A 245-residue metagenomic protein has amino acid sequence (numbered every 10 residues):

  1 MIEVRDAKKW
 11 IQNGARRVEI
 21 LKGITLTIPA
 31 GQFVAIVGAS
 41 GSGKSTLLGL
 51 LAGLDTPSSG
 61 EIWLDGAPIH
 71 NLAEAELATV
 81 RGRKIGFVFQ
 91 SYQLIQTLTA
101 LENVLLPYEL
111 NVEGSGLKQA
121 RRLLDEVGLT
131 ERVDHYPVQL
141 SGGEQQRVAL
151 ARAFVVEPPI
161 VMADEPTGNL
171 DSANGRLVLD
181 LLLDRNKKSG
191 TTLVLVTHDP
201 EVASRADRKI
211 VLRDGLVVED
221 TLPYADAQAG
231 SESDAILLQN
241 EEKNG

Functional and structural regions predicted by a protein language model:
M1-L212: ABC family nucleotide-binding domain
L216-G245: Conserved beta-strand-loop-alpha-helix hinge in the C-terminal portion of ABC ATPase nucleotide-binding domains
